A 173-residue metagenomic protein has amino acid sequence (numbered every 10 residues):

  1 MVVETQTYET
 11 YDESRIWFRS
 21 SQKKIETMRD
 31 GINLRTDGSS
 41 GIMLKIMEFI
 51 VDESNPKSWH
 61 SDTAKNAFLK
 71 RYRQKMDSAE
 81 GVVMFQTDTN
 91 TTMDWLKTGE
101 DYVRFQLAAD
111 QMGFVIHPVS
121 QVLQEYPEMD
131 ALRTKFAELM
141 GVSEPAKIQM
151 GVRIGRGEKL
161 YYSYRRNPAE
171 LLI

Functional and structural regions predicted by a protein language model:
M1-I173: Acidic, surface-exposed loops and disordered segments
